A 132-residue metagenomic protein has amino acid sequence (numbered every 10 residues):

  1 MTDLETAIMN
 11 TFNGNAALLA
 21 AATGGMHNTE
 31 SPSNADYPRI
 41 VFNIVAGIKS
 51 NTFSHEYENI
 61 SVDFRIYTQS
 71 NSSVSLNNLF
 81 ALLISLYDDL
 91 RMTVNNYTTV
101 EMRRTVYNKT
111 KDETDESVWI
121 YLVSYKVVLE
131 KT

Functional and structural regions predicted by a protein language model:
M1-S54, N78, S85, L90-Y97: Small/polar-rich, solvent-exposed N-terminal microdomains that initiate assembly or binding
M1-T11, V45-N59, Y97-T132: Short, charged interaction patches at domain edges and termini
I40, V62, V123: A broad, low-specificity signal marking well-ordered, structured residues that form hydrophobic/aromatic
N59-Y67: A short small-residue
I66-S70, V127-L129: Short beta-strand-to-loop capping motifs
N71-N78: Short, conserved charged micro-motifs
